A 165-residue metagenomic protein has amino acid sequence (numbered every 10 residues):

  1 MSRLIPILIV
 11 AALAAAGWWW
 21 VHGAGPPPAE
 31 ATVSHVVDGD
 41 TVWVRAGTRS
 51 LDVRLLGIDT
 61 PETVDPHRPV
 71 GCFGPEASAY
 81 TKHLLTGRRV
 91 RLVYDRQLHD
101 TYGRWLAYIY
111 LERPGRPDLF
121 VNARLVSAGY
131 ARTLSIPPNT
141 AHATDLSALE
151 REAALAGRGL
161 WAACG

Functional and structural regions predicted by a protein language model:
M1-G165: Small beta-barrel nucleic-acid-binding modules, primarily SNase/OB-fold domains and secondarily Tudor-like barrels
